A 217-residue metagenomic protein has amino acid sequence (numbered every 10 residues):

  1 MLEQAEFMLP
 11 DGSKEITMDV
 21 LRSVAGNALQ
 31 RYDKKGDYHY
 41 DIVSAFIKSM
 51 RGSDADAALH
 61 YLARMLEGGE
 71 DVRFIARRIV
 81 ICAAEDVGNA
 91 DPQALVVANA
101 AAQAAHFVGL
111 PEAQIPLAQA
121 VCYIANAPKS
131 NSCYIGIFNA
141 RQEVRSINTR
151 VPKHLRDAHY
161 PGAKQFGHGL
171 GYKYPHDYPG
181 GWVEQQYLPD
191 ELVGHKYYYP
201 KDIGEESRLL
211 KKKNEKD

Functional and structural regions predicted by a protein language model:
M1-D11, D19-G26, S44-K48, L59-R64 (+1 more regions): C-terminal helical "lid" of AAA+/P-loop NTPase domains
E3, F7-I16, R31-G36, D86-Q93 (+1 more regions): Conserved C-terminal "switch" segment of AAA+ ATPases
S13-R22, N27-V43, D54: Inter-lobe coupling/hinge segments of SF2-like helicase ATPases
A25, L29, G36-D37, S44 (+4 more regions): Generic signal for short, ordered secondary-structure residues within or immediately flanking folded domains
G52-A57, Y61-G181, P189-D217: Terminal-proximal interaction/regulatory segments of ATP-powered molecular machines
